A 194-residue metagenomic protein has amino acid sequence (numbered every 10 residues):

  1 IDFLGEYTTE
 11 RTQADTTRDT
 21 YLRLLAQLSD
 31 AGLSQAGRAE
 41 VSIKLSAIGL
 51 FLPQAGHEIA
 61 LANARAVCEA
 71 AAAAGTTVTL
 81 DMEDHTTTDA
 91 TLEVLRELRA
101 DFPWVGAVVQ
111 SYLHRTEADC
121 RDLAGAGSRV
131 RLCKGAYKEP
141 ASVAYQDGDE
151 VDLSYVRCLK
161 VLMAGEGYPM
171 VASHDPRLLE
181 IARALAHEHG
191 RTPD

Functional and structural regions predicted by a protein language model:
D2-D194: Positively charged, amphipathic and often flexible ligand-engagement surfaces
